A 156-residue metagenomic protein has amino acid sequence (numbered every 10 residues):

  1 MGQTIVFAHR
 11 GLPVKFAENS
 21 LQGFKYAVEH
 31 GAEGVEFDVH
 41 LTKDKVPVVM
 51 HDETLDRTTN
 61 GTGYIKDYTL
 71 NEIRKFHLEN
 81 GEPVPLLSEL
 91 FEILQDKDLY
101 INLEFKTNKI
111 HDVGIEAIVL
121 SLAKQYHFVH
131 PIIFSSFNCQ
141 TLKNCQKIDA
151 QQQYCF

Functional and structural regions predicted by a protein language model:
M1-F156: Phosphate-group recognition and catalysis centered on beta-loop-alpha active-site segments
